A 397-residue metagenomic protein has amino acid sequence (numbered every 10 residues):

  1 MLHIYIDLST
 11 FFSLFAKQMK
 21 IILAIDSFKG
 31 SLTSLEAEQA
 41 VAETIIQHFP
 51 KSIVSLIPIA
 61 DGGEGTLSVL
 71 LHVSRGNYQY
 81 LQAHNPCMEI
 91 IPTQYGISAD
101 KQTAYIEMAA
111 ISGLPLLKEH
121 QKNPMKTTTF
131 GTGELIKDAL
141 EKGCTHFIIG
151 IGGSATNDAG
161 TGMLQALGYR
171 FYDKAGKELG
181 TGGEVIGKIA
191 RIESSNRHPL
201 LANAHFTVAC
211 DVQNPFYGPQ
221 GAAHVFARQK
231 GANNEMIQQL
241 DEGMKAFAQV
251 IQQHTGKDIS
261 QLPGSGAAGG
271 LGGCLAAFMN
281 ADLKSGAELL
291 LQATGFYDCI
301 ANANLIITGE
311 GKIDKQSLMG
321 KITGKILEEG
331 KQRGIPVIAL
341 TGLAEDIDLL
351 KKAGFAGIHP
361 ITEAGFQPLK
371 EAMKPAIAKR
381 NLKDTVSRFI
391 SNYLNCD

Functional and structural regions predicted by a protein language model:
M1-Q18: N-terminal amphipathic/basic-hydrophobic helices that include classical n-h-c signal peptides and signal-anchor
K20-I151, A155-D397: N-terminal loops that bind phosphate or other acidic moieties and the adjacent beta-alpha structural core
